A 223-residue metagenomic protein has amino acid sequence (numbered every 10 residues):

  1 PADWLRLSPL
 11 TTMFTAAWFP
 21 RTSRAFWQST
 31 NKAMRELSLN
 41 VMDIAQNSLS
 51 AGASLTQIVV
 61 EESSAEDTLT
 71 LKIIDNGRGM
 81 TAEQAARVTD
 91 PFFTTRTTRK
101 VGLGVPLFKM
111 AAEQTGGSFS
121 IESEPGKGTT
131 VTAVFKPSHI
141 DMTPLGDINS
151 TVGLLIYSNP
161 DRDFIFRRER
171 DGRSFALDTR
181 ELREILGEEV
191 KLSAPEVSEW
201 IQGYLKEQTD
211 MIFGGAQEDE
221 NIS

Functional and structural regions predicted by a protein language model:
P9-M13, P20, Q28: Intrinsic low-complexity, disordered N-terminal segments enriched in polar/charged/small residues
S29-R35, M110-S223: Flexible, glycine-/charge-rich segments associated with ATP-binding catalytic modules
R35-V60, A111: Conserved ATP-binding N-box helix of the HATPase_c
E62-L71: Short beta-strand-loop-beta element adjacent to the nucleotide/active-site pocket used for signaling
D75: Acidic ATP/Mg2+-coordinating residue in the GHKL
M80-P91: Short conserved segment of the HATPase_c
F93-K100: Glycine-rich ATP-lid/hinge loop adjacent to the conserved G-boxes
G104, F108: Short alpha-helical Gxxx[C/S/T] motif in the catalytic ATP-binding
